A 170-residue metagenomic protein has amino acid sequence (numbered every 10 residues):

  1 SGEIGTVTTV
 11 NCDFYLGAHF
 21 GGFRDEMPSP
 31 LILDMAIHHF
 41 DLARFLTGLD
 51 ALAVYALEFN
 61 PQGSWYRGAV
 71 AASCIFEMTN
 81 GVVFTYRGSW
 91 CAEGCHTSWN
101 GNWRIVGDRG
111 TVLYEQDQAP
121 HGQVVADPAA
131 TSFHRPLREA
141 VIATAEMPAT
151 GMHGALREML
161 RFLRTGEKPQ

Functional and structural regions predicted by a protein language model:
S1-Y66, A72-I75: Predominantly a Rossmann-like dinucleotide-binding segment in NAD(P)-dependent oxidoreductases
V7-V10, T85-G88, Y114-E115: Beta-strand scaffold of nucleotide-dependent catalytic cores
D13-A18, N60, W90, R109-T111 (+2 more regions): Short, flexible active-site-adjacent loop segments at beta-strand->alpha-helix junctions, enriched in small/polar
I37, G63, G88-C95: Glycine-rich phosphate/pyrophosphate-binding beta-alpha loops
V54-A56, Y86, I105: Generic preference for hydrophobic
Y66-G68, H96-W99: Short glycine/proline-enriched turns and hinge-like loops at secondary-structure junctions
S73, M78, N100-Q170: C-terminal glycine/acidic-rich active-site capping loop/insertion
